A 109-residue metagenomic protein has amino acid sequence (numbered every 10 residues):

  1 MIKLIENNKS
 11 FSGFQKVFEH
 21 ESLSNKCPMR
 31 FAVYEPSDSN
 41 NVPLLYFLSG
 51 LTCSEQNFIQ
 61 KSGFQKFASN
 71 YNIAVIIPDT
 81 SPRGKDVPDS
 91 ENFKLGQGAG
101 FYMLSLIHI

Functional and structural regions predicted by a protein language model:
M1-N8, S62-F64, D86-D89: Intrinsically disordered, low-complexity boundary segments flanking structured domains
M1-V42: A domain-start/cap signature at the N-terminus of enzymes
Y34, F47-L48: Short hydrophobic segments within beta-strands
N40-V42, S49-P78, R83-K85: Short substrate-entry loop that stabilizes the transition state in hydrolases
N41-L45, F101-L104: A short alpha-helix capping/helix-coil boundary motif
I73-V75, Y102-S105: Short, surface-exposed, polar/charged, turn-prone segments marking secondary-structure boundaries
P88-Y102: Short, flexible, mixed-charge acidic loops at enzyme active sites
I107-I109: Conserved small/polar residues in nucleotide/adenosyl-binding loops
